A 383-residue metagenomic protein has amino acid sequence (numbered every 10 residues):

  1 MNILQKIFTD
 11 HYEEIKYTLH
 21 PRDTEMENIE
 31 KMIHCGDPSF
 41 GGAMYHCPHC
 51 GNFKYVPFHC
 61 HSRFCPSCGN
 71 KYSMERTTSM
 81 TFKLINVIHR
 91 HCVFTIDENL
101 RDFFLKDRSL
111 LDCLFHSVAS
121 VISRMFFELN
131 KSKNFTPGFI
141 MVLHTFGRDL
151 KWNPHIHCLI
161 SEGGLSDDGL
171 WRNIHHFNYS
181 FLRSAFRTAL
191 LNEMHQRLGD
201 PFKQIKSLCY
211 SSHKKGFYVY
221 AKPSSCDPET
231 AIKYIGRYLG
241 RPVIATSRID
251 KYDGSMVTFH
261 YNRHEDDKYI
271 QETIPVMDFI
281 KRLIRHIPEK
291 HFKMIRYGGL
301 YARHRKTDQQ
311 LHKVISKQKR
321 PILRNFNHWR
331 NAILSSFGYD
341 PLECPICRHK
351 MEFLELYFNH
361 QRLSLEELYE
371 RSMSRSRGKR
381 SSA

Functional and structural regions predicted by a protein language model:
M1-A383: Beta->alpha loop/short-helix hinge microenvironment recognizer with preference for catalytic Tyr/His contexts
